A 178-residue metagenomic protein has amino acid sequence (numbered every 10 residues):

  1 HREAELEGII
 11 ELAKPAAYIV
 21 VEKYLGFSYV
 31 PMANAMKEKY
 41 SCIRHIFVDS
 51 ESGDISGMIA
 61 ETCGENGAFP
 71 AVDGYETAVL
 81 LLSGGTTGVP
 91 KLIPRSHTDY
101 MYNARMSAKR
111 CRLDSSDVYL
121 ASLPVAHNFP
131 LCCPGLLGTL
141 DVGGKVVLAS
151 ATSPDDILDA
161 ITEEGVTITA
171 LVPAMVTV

Functional and structural regions predicted by a protein language model:
H1, Y24, S50-E51, Y75 (+3 more regions): Short beta->alpha linker loops
L6-E7, F69, D155-L158: Short hydrophobic/charged patches on amphipathic alpha-helices used for structural packing and interfaces
K14-P15, V166: Proline-aspartate-enriched helix->loop->beta-strand connector
V20, Y24-G74, G84: ANL superfamily adenylate-forming
V20-M32, L123, T152-S153, V166-V178: Adenylate-forming
V48, C63-G84, V89, P94-T98 (+2 more regions): Conserved pre-ATP/AMP-binding loop-to-beta segment of ANL
M101-V118, N128-I168: Conserved AMP-binding/adenylation subdomain of ANL enzymes
